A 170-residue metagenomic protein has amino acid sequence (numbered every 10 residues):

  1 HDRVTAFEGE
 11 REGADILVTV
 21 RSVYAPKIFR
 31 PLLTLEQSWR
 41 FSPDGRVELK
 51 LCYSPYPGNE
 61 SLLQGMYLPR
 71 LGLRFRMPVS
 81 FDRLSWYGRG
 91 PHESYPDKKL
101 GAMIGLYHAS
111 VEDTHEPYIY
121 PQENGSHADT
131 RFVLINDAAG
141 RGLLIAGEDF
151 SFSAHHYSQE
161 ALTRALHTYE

Functional and structural regions predicted by a protein language model:
H1-E170: Beta-strand/loop-rich accessory regions of lumenal/periplasmic or secreted enzymes, predominantly carbohydrate-active
